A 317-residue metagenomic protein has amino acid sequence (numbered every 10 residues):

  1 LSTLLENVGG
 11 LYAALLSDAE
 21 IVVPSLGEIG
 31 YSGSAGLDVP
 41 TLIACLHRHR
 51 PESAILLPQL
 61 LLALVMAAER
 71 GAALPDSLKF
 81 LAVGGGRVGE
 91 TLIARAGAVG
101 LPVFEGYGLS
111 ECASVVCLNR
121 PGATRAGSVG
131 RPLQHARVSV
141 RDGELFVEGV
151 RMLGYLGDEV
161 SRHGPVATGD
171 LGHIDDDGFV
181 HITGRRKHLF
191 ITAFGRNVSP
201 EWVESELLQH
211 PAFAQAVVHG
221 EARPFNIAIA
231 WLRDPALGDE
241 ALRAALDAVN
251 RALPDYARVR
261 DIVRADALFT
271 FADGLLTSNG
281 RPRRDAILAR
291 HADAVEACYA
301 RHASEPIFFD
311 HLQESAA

Functional and structural regions predicted by a protein language model:
S2-S53, P58-L62, A67: Conserved AMP-binding/adenylation subdomain of ANL enzymes
Y12, L16-E20, P51-I55, Q59 (+2 more regions): Gly/Ser/Thr-rich phosphate-binding loop
Q59-L62, G86-R87, T91, V150-R151 (+3 more regions): Alpha-helix/helix-capping structural signal
G108-C112, T168, T192-A193, T277-N279: Ser/Thr-glycine-rich phosphate-binding loops at phosphate-binding pockets of nucleotides, nucleotide cofactors
L109-G127, V150-G154, D158-E159, D234-A236: Active-site loops of AMP-binding adenylate-forming
S128-Q134, R141-P165, F179, R196-V198: Conserved ATP/PPi-binding loop(s) of AMP-dependent carboxylate-activating enzymes
F146-E148, L171-V263, L268-D273: AMP-binding/adenylate-forming catalytic core of the ANL superfamily
Q215-V218, N250-A317: Conserved C-terminal "lid"/linker of ANL adenylate-forming enzymes
